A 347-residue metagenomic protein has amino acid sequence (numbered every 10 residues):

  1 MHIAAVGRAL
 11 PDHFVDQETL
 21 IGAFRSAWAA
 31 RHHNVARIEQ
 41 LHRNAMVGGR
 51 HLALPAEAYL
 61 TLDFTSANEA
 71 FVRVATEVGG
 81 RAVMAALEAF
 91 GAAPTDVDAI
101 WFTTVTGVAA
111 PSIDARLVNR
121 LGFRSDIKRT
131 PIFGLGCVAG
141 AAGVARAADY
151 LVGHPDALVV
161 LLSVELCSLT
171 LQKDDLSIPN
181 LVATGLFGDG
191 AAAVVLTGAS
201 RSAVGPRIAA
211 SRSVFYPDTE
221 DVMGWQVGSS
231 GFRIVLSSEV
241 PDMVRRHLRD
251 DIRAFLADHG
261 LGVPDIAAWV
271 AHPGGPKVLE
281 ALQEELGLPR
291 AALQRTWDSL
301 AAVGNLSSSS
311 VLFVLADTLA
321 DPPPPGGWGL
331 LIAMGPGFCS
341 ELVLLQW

Functional and structural regions predicted by a protein language model:
M1-V74, K173-R246, D250, A254 (+2 more regions): Condensing-enzyme catalytic core mediating Claisen C-C bond formation in acyl metabolism
A5-G7, T103, F133, L158-E165 (+2 more regions): Short beta-strand segments
R43, V47, V74-F90, I113 (+4 more regions): Short, well-ordered amphipathic alpha-helical segments that serve as non-catalytic structural scaffolds within diverse
A45-F123, R129-G134, V263-L279: Conserved beta-ketoacyl condensing-enzyme motif
P94-D98, S125-K128, G153-V159, L181-V182 (+4 more regions): Short coil/turn connectors at secondary-structure junctions
V105-G107, R116-N119, R124-D126, P131-V152 (+4 more regions): Claisen-condensing/thiolase-fold acyl-transfer catalytic domains that form or cleave C-C bonds in fatty acid
A109-R116, V160-V182, A210-S229, D250 (+2 more regions): Active-site-adjacent elements of ketosynthase-type condensing enzymes
S125, I132, A142-R146, L166-D189: Active-site glycine-rich loop that binds ribose-phosphate moieties when present
